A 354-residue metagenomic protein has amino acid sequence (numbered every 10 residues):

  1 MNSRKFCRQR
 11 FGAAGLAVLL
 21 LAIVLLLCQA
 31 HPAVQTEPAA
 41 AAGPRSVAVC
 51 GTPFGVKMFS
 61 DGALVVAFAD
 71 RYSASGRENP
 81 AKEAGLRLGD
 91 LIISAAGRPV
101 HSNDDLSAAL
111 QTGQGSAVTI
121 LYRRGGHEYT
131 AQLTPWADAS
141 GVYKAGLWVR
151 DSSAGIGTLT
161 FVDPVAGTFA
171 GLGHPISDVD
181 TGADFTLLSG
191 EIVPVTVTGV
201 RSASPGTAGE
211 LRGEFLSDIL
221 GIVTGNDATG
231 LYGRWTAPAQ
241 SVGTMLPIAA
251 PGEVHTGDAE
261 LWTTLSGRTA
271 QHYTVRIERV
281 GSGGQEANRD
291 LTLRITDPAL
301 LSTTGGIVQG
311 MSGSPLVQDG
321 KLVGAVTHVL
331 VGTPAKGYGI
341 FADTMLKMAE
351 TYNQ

Functional and structural regions predicted by a protein language model:
M1-A48, F54, L159, G182 (+4 more regions): Gram-positive cell-envelope targeting signals
E37, T52-F54, R87, S107-L147: PDZ-domain C-terminal substructure recognizer with occasional recognition of PDZ-binding tails
T52-R87: PDZ/PDZ-like groove recognition
D61, L88-G89, H255, S312 (+1 more regions): Short, flexible surface segments
A81-N103, L316-D319, V323-G324: Conserved PDZ fold ligand-binding element
S94-H127, G243, T333-D343: PDZ domains, with a preference for the canonical peptide-binding region formed by the helix
R98-H101, G126, L265-R268, V323 (+1 more regions): Short, charged beta-turn/beta-strand-edge "cap" motif at the junction between a beta-strand and an adjacent loop
A137-G305, Q309, Q318-D319, T327 (+1 more regions): Serine endopeptidase catalytic core focused on the charge-relay Asp
